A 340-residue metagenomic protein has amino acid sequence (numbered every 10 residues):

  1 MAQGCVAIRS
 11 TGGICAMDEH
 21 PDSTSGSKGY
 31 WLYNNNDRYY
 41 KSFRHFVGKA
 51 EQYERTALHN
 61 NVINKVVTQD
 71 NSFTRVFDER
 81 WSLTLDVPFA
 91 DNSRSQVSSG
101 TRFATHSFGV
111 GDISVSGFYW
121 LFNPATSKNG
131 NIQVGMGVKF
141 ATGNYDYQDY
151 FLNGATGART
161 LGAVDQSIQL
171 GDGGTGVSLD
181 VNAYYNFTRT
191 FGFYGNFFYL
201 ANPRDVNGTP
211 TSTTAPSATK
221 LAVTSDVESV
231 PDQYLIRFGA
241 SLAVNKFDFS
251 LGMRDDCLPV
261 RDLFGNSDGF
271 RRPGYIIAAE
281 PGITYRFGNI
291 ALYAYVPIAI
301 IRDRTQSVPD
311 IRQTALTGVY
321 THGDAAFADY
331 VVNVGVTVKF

Functional and structural regions predicted by a protein language model:
M1-C15: Cleavable N-terminal export/targeting peptides
A2-V6, P21-Y30, R44, R80 (+5 more regions): Short loop/turn motifs that connect adjacent beta-strands in outer-membrane beta-barrel proteins
C5, Y39-T68, S167: Surface-exposed strand-loop-strand hairpins of Gram-negative outer-membrane beta-barrel proteins
S23, N35, N71-R75, L85 (+9 more regions): Residues on the lipid-exposed face of transmembrane beta-strands in outer-membrane beta-barrel proteins
G26-N34, S82-V87, V110-D112, S127-G135 (+6 more regions): Outer-membrane beta-barrel architecture
F46-A57, L200, D205-F340: Outer membrane beta-barrel transmembrane domains
N60-V66, H106-G111, Q169-G176, E228-D232 (+2 more regions): Short sequence motifs at beta-strands and strand-loop junctions characteristic of Gram-negative outer-membrane
D91-S229: Outer-membrane pore/translocation modules
